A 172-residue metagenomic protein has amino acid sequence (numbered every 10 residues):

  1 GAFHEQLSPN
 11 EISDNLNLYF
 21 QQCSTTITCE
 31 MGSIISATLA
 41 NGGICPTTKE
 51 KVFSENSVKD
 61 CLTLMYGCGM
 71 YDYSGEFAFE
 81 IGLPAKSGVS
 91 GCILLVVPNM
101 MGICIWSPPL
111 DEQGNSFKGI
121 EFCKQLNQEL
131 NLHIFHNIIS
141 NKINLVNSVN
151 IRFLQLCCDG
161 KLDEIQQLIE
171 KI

Functional and structural regions predicted by a protein language model:
G1-T48: Active-site-proximal helix/loop microenvironment of the serine DD-peptidase/beta-lactamase transpeptidase fold
F3, Q22, G67, E170-K171: Residues at alpha-helix termini
I34-T38, Q125, Q167: Residue-level signal for well-ordered alpha-helical scaffold segments within enzymatic catalytic domains
N41-R152: Structured C-terminal helix/loop/strand segments within mature extracytoplasmic catalytic/sensor domains
H133, D159-G160: Generic recognition of well-structured, leucine-rich alpha-helical segments and adjacent helix-turn regions within
L154-C158: Specific position within ankyrin or ankyrin-like helical repeats
G160-E170: Ankyrin repeat structural motif
